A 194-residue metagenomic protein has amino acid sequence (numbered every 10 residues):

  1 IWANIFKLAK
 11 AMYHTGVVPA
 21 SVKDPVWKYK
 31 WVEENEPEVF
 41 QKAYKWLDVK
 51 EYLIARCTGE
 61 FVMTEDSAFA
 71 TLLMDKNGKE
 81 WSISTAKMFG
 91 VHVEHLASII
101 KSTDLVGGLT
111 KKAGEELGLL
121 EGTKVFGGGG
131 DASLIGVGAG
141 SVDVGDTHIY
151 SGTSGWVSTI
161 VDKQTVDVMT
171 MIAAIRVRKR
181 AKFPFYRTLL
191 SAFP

Functional and structural regions predicted by a protein language model:
I1-P194: Glycine-rich phosphate-binding/catalytic subdomain of phosphoryl-transfer and nucleotide/sugar-phosphate-processing
